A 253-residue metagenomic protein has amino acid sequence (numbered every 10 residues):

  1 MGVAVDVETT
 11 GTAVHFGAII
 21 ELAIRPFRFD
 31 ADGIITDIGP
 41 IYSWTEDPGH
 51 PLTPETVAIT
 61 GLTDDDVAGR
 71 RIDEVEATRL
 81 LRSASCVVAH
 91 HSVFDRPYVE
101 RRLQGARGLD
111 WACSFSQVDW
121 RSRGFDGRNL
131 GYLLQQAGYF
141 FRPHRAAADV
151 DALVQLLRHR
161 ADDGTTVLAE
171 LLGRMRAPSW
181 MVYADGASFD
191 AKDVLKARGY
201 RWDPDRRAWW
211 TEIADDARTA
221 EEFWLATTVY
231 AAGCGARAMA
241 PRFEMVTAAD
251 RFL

Functional and structural regions predicted by a protein language model:
M1-L109, R123-P143, C234-R237, E244: Conserved non-catalytic scaffold segment of RNase H-like nuclease domains
R70, A147, A208: Residue-level "edge-of-site" marker
T78-R79, S85, R96-E100, Q117-W120 (+4 more regions): HAD-like small-molecule phosphatases
G108-V118: Short, acidic/small-residue loops that bind anionic groups at enzyme active sites
A148-L156: Acidic, divalent-metal-coordinating active-site segment for phosphoryl/phosphodiester hydrolysis, typified by short
H159-L253: Acidic two-metal-ion nuclease catalytic site recognized across multiple nuclease folds, prominently DnaQ/RNase D-T
